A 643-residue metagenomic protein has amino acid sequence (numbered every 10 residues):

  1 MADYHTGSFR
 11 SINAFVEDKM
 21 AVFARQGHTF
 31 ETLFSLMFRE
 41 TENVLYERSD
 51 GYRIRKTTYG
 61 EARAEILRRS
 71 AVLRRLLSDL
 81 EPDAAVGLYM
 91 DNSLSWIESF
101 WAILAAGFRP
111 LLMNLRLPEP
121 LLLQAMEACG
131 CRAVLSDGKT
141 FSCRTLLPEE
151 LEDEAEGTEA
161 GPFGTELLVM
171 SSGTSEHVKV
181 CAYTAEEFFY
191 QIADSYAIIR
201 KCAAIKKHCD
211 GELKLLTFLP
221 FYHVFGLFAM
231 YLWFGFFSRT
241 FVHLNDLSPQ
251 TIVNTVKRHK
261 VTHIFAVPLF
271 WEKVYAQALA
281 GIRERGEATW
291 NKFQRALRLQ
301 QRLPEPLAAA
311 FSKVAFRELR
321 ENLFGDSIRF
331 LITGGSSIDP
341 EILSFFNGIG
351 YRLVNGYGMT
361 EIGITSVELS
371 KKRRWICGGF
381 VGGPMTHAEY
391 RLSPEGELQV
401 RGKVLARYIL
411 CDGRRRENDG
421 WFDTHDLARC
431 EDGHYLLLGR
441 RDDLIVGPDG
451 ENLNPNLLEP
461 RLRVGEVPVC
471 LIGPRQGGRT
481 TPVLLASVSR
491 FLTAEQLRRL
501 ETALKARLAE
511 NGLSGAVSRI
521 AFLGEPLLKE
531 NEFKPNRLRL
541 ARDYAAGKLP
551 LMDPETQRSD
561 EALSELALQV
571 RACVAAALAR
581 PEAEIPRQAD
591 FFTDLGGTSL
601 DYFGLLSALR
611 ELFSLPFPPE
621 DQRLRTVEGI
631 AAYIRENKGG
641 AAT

Functional and structural regions predicted by a protein language model:
S11-A14, T32-T58, R519-A521: AMP-dependent adenylate-forming
E42-V44, E152-M170, E176-H177, A203-K214: Conserved pre-ATP/AMP-binding loop-to-beta segment of ANL
L45-L80, A84-G87, D91-S93, P120-L123 (+1 more regions): Conserved AMP-binding/adenylate-forming core of the ANL superfamily
R55-G60, E166-A193: Conserved AMP-binding A3 loop
V134, L392-G402, R407, L427-G512 (+1 more regions): AMP-binding/adenylate-forming catalytic core of the ANL superfamily
I192-K214, F221-R317: Conserved AMP-binding/adenylation subdomain of ANL enzymes
F311-Y435, R441-L444, L458-E459, V467: Conserved AMP-binding/adenylate-forming
I445, G473, K505-E561, L606: Conserved C-terminal "lid"/linker of ANL adenylate-forming enzymes
